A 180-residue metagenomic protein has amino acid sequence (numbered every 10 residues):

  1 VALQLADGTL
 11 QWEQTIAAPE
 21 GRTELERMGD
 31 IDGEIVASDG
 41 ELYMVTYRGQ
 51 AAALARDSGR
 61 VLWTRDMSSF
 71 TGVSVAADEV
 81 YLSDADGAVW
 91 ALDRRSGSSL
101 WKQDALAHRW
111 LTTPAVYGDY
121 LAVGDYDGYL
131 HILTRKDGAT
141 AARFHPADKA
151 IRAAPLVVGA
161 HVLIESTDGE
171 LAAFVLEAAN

Functional and structural regions predicted by a protein language model:
V1, A52, W90-A91, H131 (+1 more regions): WD40 beta-propeller blade core
L5-G8, A55-S58, D93-S96, T134-G138 (+1 more regions): Short loop/turn segments that connect beta-strands within beta-propeller blades
E13-A37, R60-A77, L100-Y117, R143-V158 (+1 more regions): Extracytoplasmic beta-rich repeat domains
G49, G87-A88, D127-Y129, G169: Short coil/turn segments within WD40 beta-propeller repeats
A122, D127-A142: C-terminal structured "cap/appendage" subdomains that terminate the fold
